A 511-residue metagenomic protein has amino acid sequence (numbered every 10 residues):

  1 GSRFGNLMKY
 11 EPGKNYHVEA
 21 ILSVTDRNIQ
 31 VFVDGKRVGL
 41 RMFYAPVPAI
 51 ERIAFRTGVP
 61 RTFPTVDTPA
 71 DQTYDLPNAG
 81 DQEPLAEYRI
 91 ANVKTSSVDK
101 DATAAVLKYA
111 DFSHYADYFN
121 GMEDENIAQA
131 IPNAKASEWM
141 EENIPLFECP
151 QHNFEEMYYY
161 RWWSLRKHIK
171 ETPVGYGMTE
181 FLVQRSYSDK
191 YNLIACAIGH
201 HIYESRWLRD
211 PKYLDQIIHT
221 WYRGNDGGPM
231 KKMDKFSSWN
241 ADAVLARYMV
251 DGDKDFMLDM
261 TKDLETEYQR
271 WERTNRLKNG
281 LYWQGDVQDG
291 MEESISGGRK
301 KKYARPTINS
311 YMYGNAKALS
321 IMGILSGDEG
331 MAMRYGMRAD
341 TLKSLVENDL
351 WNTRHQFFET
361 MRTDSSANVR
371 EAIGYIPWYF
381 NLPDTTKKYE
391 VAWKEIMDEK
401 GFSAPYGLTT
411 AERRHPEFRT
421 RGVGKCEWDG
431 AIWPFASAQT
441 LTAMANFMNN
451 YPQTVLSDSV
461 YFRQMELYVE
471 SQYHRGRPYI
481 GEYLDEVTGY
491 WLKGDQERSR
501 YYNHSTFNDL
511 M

Functional and structural regions predicted by a protein language model:
S2-H17: Short, aromatic/His-centered strand-loop micro-motif at the edge of beta-sheets
K14-Q30, M444: Localized edge beta-strand/strand-to-loop motifs within extracellular or lumenal beta-rich domains
R41-Y88: Flexible glycan-contacting loops in extracellular carbohydrate-active proteins
V98-D189, M249, K254-F256, E265-R270 (+2 more regions): Acidic/polar, glycine-enriched structural segments that form the non-catalytic walls/loops of the carbohydrate-binding
Y109-Y115, N133, Y191-E293, A304-Y313 (+4 more regions): Aromatic-rich carbohydrate-recognition surfaces in CAZymes
L146-Y158, I169-G175, Y191, S205-H219 (+4 more regions): Structural helix-adjacent loops and short alpha-helical linkers that scaffold large soluble proteins
E155-K190, W207-M230, R270-A304, S344-I432 (+1 more regions): Extended glycan-interaction surfaces of carbohydrate-active proteins
S326-R362, E390-D509: Non-catalytic carbohydrate-binding regions of carbohydrate-active enzymes
